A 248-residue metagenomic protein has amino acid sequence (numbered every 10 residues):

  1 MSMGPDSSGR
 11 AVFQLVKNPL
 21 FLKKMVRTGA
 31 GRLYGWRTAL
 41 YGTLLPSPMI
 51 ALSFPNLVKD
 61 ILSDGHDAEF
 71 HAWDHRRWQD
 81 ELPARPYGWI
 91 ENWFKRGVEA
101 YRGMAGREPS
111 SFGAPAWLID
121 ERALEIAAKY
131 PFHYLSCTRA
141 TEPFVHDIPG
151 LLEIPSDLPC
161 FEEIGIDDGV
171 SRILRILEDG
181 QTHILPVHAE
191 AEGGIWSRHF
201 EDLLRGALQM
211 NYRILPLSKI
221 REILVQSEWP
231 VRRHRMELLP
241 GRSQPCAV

Functional and structural regions predicted by a protein language model:
M1-S111, W117-L152, G165-L185, G193-V248: Catalytic alpha-helical scaffold of carbohydrate-active enzymes acting on polysaccharides/glycoconjugates
W73, D157, H188: Active-site-proximal beta-strand/loop segments in catalytic clefts of secreted hydrolases
I154-I164: Positively charged, amphipathic and often flexible ligand-engagement surfaces
P159, E190-G193: Short Gly/Pro-enriched loop/turn and capping motifs at secondary-structure junctions
